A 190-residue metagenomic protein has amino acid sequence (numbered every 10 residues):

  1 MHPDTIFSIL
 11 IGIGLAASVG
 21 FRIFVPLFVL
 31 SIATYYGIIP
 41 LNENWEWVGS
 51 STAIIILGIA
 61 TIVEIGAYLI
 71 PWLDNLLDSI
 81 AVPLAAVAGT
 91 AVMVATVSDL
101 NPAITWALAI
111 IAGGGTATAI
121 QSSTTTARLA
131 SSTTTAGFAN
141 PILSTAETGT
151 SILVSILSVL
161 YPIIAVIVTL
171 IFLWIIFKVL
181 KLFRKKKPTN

Functional and structural regions predicted by a protein language model:
M1-F7, A33-S51, V92-L108, S158-V166: Helix-coil boundary and interhelical linker segments in multi-pass alpha-helical membrane proteins
S50, D74-V87, W106-L108: Cytoplasmic-side transmembrane-helix entry/capping segments in multi-pass membrane proteins
L57-A67, G113-T124, W174-K178: Alpha-helical transmembrane segments of multi-pass membrane proteins
I62-N75, T126-S131: C-terminal ends of transmembrane helices
P71, F177-N190: Membrane-interface capping segments at transmembrane-helix boundaries
V82-V94, A139-I152: Small-residue-rich segments of transmembrane alpha-helices in multi-pass membrane proteins, especially helix faces
V87-S98, W106-T126, G149: Mid-bilayer segments of alpha-helical transmembrane spans in multi-pass integral membrane proteins that mediate
W106-I111, S131-L143: The feature identifies polytopic integral membrane transport proteins across all domains of life
